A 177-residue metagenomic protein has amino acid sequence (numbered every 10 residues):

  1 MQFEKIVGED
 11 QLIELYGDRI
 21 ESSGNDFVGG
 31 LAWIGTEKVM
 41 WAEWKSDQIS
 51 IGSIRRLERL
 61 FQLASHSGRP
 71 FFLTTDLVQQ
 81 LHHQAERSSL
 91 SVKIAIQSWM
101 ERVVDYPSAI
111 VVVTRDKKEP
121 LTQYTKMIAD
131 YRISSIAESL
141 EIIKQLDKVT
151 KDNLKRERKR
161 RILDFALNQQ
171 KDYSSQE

Functional and structural regions predicted by a protein language model:
M1-D105, I110-E177: Terminal-region recognition feature
